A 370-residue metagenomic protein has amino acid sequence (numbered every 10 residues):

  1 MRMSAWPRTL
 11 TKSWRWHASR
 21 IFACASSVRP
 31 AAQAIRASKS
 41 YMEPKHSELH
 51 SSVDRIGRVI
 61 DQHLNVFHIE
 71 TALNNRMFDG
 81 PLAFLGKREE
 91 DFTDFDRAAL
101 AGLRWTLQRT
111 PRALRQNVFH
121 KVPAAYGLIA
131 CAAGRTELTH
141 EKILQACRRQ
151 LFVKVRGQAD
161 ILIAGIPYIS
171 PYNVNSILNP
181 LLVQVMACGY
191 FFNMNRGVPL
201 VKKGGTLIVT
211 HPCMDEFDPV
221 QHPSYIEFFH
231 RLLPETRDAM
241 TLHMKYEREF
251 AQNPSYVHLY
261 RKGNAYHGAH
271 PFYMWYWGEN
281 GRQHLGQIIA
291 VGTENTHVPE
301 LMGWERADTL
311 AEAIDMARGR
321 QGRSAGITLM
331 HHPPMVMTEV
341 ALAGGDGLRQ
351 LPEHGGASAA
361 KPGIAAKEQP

Functional and structural regions predicted by a protein language model:
M1-Q158, G165-Y168, G189-N193, G197-V201: Conserved, well-structured core segments that form the ligand-binding/active-site neighborhood of functional domains
N65-V66, T206, Q287, G326: Residues at the starts of beta-strands that form the adenosine-phosphate
N75-D79, I169-N173, D215-P219, T296-P299 (+1 more regions): Flexible loop/turn segments at secondary-structure boundaries
L82, E89-E90, W275-G356, K361-P370: Extended hydrophobic packing segments that form well-structured cores
L138-K154, G189-G197, G263-R282, D308-R320: A short, acidic, amphipathic alpha-helical segment used as a generic capping/interface helix at domain edges
D160-G165, I208, T328-L329: Structural motif
Y172-Q184, F217-H230, G303, M337-D346: Short glycine/threonine-rich loop-to-helix capping motif typified by GTGT followed within a few residues by an Asp-Pro
V183-I288: C-terminal catalytic subdomain
